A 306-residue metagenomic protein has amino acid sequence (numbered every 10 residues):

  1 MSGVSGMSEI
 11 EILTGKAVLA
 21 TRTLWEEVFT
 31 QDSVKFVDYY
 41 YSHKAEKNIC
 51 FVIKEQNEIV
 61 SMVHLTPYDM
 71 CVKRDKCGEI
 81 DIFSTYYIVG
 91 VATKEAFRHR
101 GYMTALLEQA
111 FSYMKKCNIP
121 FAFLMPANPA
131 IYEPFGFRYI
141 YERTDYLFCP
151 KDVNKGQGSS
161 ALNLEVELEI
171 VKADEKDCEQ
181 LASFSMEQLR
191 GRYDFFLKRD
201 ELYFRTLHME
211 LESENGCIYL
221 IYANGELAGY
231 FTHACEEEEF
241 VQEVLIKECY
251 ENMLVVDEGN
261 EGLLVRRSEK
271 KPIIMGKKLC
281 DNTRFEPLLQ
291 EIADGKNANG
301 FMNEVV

Functional and structural regions predicted by a protein language model:
G3-P67, D75-Y87, Q157-E201, E238-E239 (+2 more regions): Short amphipathic alpha-helix that is part of the acyltransferase structural core
N48-V52, M62, G90, G216-L220 (+1 more regions): Short hydrophobic/aromatic beta-strand element in the GNAT-like acyltransferase core that lines or flanks the acyl-donor
Y86-K94, R98-G101: Long, hydrophobic/aromatic-enriched structural stretches that serve as scaffold segments
F97-Q109, C249-M253: Conserved acetyl-CoA pyrophosphate-binding loop and the N-cap/start of the following alpha-helix in GNAT-like
M114-P126, M253-G262: Conserved GNAT acetyl-CoA-binding A-motif
M125-N128, F135-G136: Glycine-rich, histidine-containing beta strand-loop boundary motifs that form or position
F137-G156, E237, Q242-V306: Active-site/acyl-donor-binding loops of N-acyltransferases
R138, E142-L245: Amide-forming acyltransferase catalytic core, primarily the GNAT-like/NAT-type and related acyltransferase folds
